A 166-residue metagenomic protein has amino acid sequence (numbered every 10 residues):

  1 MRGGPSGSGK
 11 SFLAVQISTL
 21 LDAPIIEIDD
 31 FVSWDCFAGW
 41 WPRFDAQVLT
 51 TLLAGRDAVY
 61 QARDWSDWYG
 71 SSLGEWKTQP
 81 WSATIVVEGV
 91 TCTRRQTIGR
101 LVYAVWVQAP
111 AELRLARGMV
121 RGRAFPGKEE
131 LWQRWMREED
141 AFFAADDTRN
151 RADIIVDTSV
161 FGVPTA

Functional and structural regions predicted by a protein language model:
R2: Hydrophobic anchor at the beta1->P-loop junction of P-loop NTPases
P5: P-loop (Walker A) phosphate-binding loop of NTP-binding proteins
K10: Conserved lysine of the Walker
L13, I17: Hydrophobic positions on the alpha1 helix immediately C-terminal to the Walker A/P-loop
P24-V87: Conserved nucleotide-sensing/catalytic segment adjacent to the nucleotide-binding pocket in NTP-handling enzymes
Q47, V120-F125: Conserved AAA+ ATPase "sensor/coupling" helix adjacent to the nucleotide-binding pocket
S72-R121: ATP-dependent NMP and nucleoside kinases share a basic, alpha-helical "lid"
R94, R123-A166: Small-molecule kinase domains that catalyze NTP-dependent phosphoryl transfer to phosphate-bearing small molecules
